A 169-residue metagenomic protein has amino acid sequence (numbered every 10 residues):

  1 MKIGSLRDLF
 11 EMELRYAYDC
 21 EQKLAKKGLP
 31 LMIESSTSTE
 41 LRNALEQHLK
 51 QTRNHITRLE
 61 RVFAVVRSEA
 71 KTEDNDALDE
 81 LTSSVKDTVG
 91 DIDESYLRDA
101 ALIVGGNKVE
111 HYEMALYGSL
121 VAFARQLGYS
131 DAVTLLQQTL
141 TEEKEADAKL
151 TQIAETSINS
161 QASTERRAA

Functional and structural regions predicted by a protein language model:
M1-A169: Amphipathic alpha-helical hairpins
